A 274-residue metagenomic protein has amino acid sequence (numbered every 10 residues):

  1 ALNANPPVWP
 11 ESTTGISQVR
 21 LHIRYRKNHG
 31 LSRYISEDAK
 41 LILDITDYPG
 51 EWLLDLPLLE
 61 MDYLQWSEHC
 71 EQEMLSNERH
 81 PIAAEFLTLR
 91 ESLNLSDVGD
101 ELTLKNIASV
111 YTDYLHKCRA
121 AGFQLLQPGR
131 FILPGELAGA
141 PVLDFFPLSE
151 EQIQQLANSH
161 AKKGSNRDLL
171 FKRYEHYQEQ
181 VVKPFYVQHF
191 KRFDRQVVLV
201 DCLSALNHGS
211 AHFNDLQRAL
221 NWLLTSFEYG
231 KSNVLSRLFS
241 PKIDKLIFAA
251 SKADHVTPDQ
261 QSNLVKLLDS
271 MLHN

Functional and structural regions predicted by a protein language model:
A1-K242, T257: Switch- and interface-adjacent substructures of P-loop NTPase systems
D244-V256: Short, conserved secondary-structure transition motifs
D254-N274: GTPase G-domain guanine-specificity segment
